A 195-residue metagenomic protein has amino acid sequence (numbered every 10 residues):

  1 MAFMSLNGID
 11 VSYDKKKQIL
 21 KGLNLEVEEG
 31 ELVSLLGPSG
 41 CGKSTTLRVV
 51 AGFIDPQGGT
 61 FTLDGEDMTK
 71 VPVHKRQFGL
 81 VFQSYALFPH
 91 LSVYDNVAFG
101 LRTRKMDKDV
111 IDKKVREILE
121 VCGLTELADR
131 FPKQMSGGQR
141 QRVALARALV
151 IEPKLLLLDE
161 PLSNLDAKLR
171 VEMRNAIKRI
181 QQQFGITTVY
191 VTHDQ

Functional and structural regions predicted by a protein language model:
A2-A167, M173, R179, Y190: ABC family nucleotide-binding domain
G185-V191: Conserved H-loop
D194-Q195: The feature captures the ABC ATPase H-loop/switch
